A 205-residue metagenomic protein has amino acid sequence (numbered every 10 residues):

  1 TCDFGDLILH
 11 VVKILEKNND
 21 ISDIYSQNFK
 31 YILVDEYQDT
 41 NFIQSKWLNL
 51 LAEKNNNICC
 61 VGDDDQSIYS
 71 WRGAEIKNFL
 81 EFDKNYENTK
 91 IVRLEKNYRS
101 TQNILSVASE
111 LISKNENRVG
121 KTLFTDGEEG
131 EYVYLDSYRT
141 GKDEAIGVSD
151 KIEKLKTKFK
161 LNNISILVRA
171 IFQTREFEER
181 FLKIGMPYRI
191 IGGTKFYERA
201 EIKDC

Functional and structural regions predicted by a protein language model:
T1-E81, K96-S100: Conserved helicase NTPase motor core
F4, I8, Q44, A145 (+2 more regions): Short runs of predominantly hydrophobic/aromatic residues within well-ordered alpha helices that form helix-helix
H10, W47, N78, E144-K154 (+1 more regions): Well-ordered alpha-helical segments embedded in enzymatic catalytic cores
K46-N49, G73-K77, V107-A108, E179-K183 (+1 more regions): Short, glycine/charged-enriched secondary-structure capping and boundary segments
D64-D65, G192-F196: Short, acidic/turn-prone active-site loops that include or flank metal/cofactor- and phosphate-binding residues
E87-K90, E95-Y188: Helicase P-loop NTPase motor core
E131, L182-M186, T194-C205: Conserved short internal alpha-helix adjacent to the catalytic or cofactor-binding core of large enzyme scaffolds
